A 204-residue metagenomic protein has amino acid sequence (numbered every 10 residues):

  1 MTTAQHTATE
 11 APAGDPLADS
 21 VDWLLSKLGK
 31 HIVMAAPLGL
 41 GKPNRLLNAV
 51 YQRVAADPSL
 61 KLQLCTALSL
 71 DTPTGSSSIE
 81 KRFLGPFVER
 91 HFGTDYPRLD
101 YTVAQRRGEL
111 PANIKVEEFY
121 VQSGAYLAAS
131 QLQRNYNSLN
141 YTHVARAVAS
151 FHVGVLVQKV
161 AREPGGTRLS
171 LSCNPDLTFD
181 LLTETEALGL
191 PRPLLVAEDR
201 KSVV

Functional and structural regions predicted by a protein language model:
M1-V204: Conserved alpha/beta enzyme-core scaffold
